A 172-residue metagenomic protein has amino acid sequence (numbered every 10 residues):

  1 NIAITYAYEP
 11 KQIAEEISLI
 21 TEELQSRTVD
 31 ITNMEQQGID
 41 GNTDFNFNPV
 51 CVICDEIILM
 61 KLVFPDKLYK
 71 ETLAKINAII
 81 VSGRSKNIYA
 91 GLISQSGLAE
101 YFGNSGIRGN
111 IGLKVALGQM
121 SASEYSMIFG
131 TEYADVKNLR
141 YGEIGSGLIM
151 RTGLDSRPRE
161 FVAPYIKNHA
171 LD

Functional and structural regions predicted by a protein language model:
N1-N33, V50-C51, I57-F129, K137-N138 (+1 more regions): P-loop NTPase catalytic phosphate-binding loop
E35-I39: Alpha-helical multipass membrane-protein architecture
G41-V50: Short basic/glycine-enriched coil/helix segment immediately N-terminal to the Walker B
D44, S82, Y141, T152-D155: A generic structural signal for short, solvent-exposed coil/turn residues that cap or connect secondary-structure
K75, I107-V115, E143-D172: Conserved P-loop NTPase motor module
T131-G147: P-loop/Walker A phosphate-binding loop and immediately adjacent motor/lid segment at beta-alpha junctions
